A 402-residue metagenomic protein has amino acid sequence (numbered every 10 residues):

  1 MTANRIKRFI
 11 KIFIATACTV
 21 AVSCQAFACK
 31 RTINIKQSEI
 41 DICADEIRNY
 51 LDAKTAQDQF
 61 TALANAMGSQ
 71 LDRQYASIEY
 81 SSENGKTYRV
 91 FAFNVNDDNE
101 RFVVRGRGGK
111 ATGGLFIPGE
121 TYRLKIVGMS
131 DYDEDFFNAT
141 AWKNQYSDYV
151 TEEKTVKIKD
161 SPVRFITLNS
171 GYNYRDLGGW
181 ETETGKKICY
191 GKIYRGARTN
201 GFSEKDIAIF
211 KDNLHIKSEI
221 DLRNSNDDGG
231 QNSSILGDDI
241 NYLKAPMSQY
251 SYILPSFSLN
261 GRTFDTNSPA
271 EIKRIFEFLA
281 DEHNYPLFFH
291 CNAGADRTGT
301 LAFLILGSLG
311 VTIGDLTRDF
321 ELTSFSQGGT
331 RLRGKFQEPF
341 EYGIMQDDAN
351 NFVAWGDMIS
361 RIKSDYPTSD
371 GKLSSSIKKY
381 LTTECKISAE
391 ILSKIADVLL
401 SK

Functional and structural regions predicted by a protein language model:
M1-R5, T19, C189, C291: A general, composition-driven signal for non-globular sequence regions
T2-I14: Bacterial N-terminal signal peptides that target proteins for export
K7-I10, C24, A295-D296: Residue-level micro-sites within transmembrane alpha helices that shape and flank functional polar/acidic positions
C18-Q25: Hydrophobic core
A28-F288, L301-K402: Cys-dependent protein tyrosine phosphatase-like superfamily
S147, A293, R297-T298: Ser/Thr-glycine-rich phosphate-binding loops at phosphate-binding pockets of nucleotides, nucleotide cofactors
